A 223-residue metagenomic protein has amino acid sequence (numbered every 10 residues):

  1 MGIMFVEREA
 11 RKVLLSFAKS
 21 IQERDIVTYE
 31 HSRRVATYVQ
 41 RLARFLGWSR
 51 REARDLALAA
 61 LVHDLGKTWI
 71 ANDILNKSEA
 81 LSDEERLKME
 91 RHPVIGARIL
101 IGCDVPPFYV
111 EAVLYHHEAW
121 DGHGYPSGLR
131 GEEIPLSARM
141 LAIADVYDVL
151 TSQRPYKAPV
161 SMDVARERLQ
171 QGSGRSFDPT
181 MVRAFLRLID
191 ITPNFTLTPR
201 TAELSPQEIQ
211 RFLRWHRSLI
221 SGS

Functional and structural regions predicted by a protein language model:
M4-S223: Histidine- and acidic-residue-rich, metal-dependent catalytic cores
